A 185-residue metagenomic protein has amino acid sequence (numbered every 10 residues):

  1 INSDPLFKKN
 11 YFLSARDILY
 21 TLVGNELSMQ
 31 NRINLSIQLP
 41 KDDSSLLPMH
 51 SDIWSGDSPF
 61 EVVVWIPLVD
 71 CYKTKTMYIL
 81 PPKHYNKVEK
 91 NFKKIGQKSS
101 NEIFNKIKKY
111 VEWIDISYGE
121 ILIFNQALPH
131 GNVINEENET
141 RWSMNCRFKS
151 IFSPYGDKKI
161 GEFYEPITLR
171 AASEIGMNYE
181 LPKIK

Functional and structural regions predicted by a protein language model:
I1-S36, M49, S55-D57: Signature of the catalytic double-stranded beta-helix
L27-N34, V63-P67, T76-I79, I123-F124: A structural signal for short, well-ordered beta-strand segments and their strand-loop junctions that often border
I37-D52, Q126-L128: Conserved short histidine dyad/triad with adjacent acidic residue
S45-I114, D157: Catalytic core of non-heme Fe(II) oxygenases with the double-stranded beta-helix
V62, E120, W142: Residue-level detector of short, conserved catalytic/binding motifs and their immediate flanks
I116-P129: Conserved metal-binding segment of the jelly-roll/cupin
P129, V133-K185: Non-heme Fe(II)/2-oxoglutarate
